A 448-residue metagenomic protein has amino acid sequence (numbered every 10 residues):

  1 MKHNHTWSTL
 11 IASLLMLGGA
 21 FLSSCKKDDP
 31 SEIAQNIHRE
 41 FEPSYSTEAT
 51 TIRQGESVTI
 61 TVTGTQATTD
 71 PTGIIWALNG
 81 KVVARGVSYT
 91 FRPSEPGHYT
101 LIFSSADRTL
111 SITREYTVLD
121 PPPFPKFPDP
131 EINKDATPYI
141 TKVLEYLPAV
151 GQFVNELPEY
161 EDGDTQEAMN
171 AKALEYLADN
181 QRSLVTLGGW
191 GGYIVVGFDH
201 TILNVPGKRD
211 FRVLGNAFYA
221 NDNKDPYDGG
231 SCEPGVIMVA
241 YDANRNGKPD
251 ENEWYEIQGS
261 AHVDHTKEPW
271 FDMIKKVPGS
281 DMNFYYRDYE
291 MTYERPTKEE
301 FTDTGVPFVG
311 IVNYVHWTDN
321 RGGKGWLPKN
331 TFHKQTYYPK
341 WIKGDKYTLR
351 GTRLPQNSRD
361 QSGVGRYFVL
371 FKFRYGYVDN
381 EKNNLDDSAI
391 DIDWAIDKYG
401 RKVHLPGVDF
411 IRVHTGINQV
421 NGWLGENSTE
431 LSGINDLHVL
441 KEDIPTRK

Functional and structural regions predicted by a protein language model:
M1-H5, S13-A49, T109-P130: Bacterial Sec-dependent N-terminal signal peptides
G55-Q66: A short beta-strand segment in extracellular, disulfide-stabilized domains
A67-I75: Solvent-exposed loop segments of extracellular immunoglobulin-like
I74-R92: Surface-exposed, flexible coil segments in extracellular/virion-facing regions
P93-Y99: Short tyrosine-centred short linear motifs in exposed loops/low-complexity segments
L101-F103: Hydrophobic/tyrosine-rich beta-strand signature of extracellular beta-sandwich/beta-rich modules, prominently
S105-T109, T415-I417: Surface-exposed loop/turn motifs at beta-strand-loop junctions within extracellular Ig-like and Fibronectin type III
L119-E233, Q258-K448: A domain-level signal for the mature, folded cores of soluble proteins
